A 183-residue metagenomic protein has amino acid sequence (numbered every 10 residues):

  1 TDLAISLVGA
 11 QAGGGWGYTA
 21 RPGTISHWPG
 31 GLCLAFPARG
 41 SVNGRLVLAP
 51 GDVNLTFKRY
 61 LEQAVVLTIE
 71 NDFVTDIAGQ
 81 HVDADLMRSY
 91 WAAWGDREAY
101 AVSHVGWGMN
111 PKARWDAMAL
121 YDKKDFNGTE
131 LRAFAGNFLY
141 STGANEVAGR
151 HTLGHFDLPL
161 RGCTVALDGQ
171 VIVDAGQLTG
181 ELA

Functional and structural regions predicted by a protein language model:
T1-E70, D85, D96, T164-A183: Active-site bordering "gate/hinge" segments that shape substrate access to catalytic or cofactor-binding pockets
D2-L3, N54-L55, D76, K112-W115 (+1 more regions): Flexible loop/turn segments at secondary-structure boundaries
V8, A49-G51, M109, T142-N145: Fold-independent oxyanion-binding glycine-rich loops and adjacent beta-strand/coil segments at enzyme active sites
I25-G30, L48-A49, A84-Y90, A119-K123 (+1 more regions): Short amphipathic alpha-helical surface micro-motifs
Y60, D76-T142: Dual-mode signal for accessory low-complexity, basic/Gly-rich regions
F73: Polybasic, low-complexity RNA-engagement segments
K124-V173: Internal helix-turn-beta structural module
